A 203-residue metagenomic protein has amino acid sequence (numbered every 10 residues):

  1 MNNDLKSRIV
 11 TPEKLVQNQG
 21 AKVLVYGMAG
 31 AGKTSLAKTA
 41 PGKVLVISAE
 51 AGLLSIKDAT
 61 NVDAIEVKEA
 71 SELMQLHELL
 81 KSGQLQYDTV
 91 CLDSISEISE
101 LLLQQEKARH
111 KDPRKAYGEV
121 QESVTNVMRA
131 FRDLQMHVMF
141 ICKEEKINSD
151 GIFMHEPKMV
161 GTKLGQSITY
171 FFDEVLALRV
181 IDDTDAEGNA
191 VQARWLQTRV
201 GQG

Functional and structural regions predicted by a protein language model:
M1-R8, Q17-A21, V191-G203: C-terminal regions of RecA-like/P-loop NTPase motor modules
D4-L92, S96-L101: Conserved P-loop
L15, L36-K38, A130-F131, G165-T169 (+1 more regions): A general structural signal for short secondary-structure junctions and capping/turn motifs
P41, A59, D133, T169-Y170: Short, well-ordered coil/turn elements that cap or connect secondary structure elements
V44, D88, M136-H137, D173: Conserved acidic residues
L79, G83, I98-L101, A130 (+3 more regions): Conserved, well-folded catalytic cores of nucleic-acid-processing and energy-transducing macromolecular machines
T89-S167: P-loop NTPase motor core
V138-G203: Phosphate-binding/switch region of NTP-binding enzymes
